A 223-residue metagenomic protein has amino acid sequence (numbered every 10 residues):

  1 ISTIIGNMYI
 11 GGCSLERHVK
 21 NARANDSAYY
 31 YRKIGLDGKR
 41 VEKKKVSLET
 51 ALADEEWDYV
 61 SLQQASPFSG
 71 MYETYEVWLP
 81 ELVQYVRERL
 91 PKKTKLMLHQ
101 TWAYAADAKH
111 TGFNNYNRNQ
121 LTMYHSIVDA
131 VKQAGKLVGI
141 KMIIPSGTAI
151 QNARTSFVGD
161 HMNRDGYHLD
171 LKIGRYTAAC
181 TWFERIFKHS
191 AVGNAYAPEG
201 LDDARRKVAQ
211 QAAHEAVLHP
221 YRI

Functional and structural regions predicted by a protein language model:
I1-E76: Conserved SGNH/GDSL esterase-like catalytic core that processes O-acyl groups on lipids and polysaccharides
N7, L36-K39, L90-K95, I173-Y176: Short C-terminal domain-edge/linker segments immediately following a structured domain
H18-N21, G147-F157, R206, H214: Short alpha-helical interface patches
A22, V77, F113, N194-Y196: Flexible domain-boundary/linker segments
R23, G135, G139, R154 (+1 more regions): Generic secondary-structure transition motif, activating predominantly at the C-termini of alpha-helices
K44-K172, E184: Alpha-helical cap/lid subdomain in secreted, periplasmic, or secretory-pathway luminal O-acyl-processing enzymes
M162, G166-I223: Conserved catalytic region of serine esterases and O-acyltransferases that act on ester linkages in lipids
